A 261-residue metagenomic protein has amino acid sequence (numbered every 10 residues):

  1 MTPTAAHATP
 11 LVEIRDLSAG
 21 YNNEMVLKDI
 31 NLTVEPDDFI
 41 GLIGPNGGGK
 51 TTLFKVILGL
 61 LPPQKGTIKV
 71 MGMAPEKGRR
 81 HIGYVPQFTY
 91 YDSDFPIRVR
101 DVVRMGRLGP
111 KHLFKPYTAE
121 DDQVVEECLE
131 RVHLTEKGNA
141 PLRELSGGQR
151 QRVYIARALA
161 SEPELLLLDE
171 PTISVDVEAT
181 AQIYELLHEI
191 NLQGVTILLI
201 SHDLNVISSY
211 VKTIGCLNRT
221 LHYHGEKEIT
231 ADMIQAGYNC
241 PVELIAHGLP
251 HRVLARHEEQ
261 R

Functional and structural regions predicted by a protein language model:
I43-P45: The feature captures the beta-strand-to-loop junction immediately N-terminal to the Walker
L58: Helix-to-loop junction immediately C-terminal to a conserved catalytic motif
G66-G78: Conserved ABC transporter NBD signature motif
R104, A119-K137: Conserved ABC ATPase "signature" region
P141-L145, Q149: Conserved ABC ATPase signature
L166-E170: Catalytic Walker B motif of ABC-type/P-loop ATPase nucleotide-binding domains
A231-R261: ABC ATPase nucleotide-binding domains
